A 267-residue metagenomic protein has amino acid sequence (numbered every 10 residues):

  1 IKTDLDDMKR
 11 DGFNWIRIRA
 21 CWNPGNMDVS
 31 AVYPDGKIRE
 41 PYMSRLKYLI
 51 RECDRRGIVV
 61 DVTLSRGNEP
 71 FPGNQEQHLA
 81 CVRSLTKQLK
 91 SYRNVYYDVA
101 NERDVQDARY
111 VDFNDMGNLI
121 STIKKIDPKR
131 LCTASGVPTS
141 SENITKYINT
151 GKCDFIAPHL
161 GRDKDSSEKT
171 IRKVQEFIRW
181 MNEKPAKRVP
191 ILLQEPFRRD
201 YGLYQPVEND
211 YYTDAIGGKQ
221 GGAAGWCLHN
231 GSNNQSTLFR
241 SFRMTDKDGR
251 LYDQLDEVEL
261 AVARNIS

Functional and structural regions predicted by a protein language model:
I1-H159, K164-D165: Active-site mouth of glycoside hydrolases
N94-Y96, A100-E257: Extracellular glycoside hydrolase catalytic/binding regions
D253-S267: C-terminal, non-catalytic tails of nucleotide-sugar-dependent glycosyltransferases
